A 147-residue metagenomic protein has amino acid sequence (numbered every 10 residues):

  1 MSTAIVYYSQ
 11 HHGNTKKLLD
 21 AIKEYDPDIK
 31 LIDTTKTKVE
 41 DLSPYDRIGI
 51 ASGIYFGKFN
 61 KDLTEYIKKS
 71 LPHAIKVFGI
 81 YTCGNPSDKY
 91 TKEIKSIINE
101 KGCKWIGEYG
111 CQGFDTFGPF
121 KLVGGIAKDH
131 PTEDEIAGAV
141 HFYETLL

Functional and structural regions predicted by a protein language model:
T3-A4, Q10, K17, K23-T34 (+1 more regions): FMN-binding flavodoxin-like domain, especially the glycine-rich phosphate-binding loop
K36-E40: Short acidic active-site motifs
